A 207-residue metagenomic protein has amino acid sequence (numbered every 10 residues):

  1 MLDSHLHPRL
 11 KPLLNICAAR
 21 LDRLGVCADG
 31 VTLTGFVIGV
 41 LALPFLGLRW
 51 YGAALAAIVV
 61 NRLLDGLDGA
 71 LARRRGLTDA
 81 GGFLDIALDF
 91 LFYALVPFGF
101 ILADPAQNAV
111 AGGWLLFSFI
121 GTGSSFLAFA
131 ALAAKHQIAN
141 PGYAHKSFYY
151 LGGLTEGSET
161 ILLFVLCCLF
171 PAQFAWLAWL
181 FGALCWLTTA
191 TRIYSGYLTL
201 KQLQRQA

Functional and structural regions predicted by a protein language model:
M1-A18, A87-A207: A feature for the membrane-embedded catalytic helix bundles of lipid/isoprenoid biosynthetic enzymes
L13-R23, G47-L48, A72-A80, A139-K146: Short juxtamembrane and helix-loop transition motifs at transmembrane-helix boundaries in membrane proteins
G30, G76, F148-L151: Short, flexible coil/turn micro-motifs enriched in small/turn-prone residues
T32-A80, Q173-C185: Membrane-embedded alpha-helical segments that form the functional core of polytopic membrane enzymes, especially those
G82-D85: Membrane-interface alpha-helices at helix entry/exit sites of multi-pass transporters
